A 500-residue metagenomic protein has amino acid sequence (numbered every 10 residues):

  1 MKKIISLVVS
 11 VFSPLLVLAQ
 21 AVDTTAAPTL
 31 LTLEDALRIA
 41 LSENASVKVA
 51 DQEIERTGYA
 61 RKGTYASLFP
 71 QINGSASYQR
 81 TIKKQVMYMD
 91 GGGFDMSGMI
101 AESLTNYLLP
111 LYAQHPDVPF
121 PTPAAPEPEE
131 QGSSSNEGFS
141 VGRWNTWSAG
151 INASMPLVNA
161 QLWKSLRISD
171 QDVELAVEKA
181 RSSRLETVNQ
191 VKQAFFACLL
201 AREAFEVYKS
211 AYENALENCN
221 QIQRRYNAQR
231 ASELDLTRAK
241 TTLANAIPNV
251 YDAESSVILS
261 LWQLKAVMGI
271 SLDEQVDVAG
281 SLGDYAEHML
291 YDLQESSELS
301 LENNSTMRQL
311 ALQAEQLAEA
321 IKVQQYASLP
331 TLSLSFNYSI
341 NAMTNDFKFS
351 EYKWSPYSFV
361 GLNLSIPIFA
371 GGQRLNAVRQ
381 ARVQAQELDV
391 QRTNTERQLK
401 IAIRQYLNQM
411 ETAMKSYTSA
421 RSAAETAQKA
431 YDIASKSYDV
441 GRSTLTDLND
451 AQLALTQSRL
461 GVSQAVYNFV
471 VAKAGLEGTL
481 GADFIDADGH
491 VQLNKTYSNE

Functional and structural regions predicted by a protein language model:
K3, R61, E178-L299, Q409 (+2 more regions): Periplasmic alpha-helical coiled-coil/stalk elements that build and connect Gram-negative outer-membrane
A19-V86, L272, V278-E315, P367-I368 (+3 more regions): Bacterial Sec-pathway N-terminal export signals of envelope proteins
Q20-T25, N73, R80-V86, D90-L104 (+1 more regions): Acidic, low-complexity, intrinsically disordered peripheral segments
A21-Q193, L332, F336, G372: Short flexible linkers and secondary-structure junctions
L37-L41, G93-S133, I270-N337, A482-E500: Amphipathic alpha-helical coiled-coil scaffold segments and their short linker/junction regions
K48-Q52, Y65-A66, V141-W144, L157-T187 (+8 more regions): Sec/SRP-type N-terminal targeting helices
A66, N220, N245-I270, E425-A482: Short segments within alpha-helical structural elements
Y78, I151-M155, L264, L362-I366 (+2 more regions): Residues on the lipid-exposed face of transmembrane beta-strands in outer-membrane beta-barrel proteins
